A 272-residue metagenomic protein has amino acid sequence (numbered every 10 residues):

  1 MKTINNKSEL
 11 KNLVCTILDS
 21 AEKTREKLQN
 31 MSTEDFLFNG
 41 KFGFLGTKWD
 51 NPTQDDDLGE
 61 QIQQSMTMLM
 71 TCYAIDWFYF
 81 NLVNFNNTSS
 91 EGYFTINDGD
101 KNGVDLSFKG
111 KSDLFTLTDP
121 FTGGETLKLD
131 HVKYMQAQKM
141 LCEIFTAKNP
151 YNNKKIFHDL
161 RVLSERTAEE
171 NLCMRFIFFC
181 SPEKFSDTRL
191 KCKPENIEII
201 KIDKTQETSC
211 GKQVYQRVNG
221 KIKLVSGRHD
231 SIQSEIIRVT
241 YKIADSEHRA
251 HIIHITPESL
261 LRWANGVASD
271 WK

Functional and structural regions predicted by a protein language model:
M1-S89, K272: Interdomain/boundary linker segments immediately adjacent to catalytic/signaling cores
L58-Q63, F145-Y151: Surface-exposed cleft-lining segments at the edges of enzyme active sites
F80-G124: A short acidic/basic microdomain associated with nuclease active sites
N97, I144-F145, I177-P182: Short His-Asn-centered micro-motif
L106-F108, D130-N149, L163: Conserved catalytic cores of phosphodiester-cleaving nucleases, focusing on short active-site segments
G123-T126, K148-L160, S186: Active-site-adjacent loop/helix micro-motif of nuclease/hydrolase catalytic cores
N152-E170, R175-I177: Short, charged, amphipathic alpha-helix that recurs within catalytic cores of restriction-modification and other
I177-K272: Domain-level recognition of nuclease-like catalytic cores that cleave nucleotide substrates
